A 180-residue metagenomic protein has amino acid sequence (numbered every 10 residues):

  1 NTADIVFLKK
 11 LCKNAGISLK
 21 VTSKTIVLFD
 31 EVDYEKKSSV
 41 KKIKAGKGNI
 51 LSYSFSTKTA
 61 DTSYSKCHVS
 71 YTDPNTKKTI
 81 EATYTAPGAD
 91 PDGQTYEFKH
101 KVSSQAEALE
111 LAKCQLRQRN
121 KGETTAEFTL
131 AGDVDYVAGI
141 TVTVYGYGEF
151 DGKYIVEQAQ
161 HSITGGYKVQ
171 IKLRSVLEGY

Functional and structural regions predicted by a protein language model:
N1-L51: Short beta-strand-centered interaction patches in the first periplasmic/extracellular domains of large envelope
G48-Y180: An acidic/polar, Gly/Ser/Thr-rich interaction patch typically located in mid-to-C-terminal regions of proteins
